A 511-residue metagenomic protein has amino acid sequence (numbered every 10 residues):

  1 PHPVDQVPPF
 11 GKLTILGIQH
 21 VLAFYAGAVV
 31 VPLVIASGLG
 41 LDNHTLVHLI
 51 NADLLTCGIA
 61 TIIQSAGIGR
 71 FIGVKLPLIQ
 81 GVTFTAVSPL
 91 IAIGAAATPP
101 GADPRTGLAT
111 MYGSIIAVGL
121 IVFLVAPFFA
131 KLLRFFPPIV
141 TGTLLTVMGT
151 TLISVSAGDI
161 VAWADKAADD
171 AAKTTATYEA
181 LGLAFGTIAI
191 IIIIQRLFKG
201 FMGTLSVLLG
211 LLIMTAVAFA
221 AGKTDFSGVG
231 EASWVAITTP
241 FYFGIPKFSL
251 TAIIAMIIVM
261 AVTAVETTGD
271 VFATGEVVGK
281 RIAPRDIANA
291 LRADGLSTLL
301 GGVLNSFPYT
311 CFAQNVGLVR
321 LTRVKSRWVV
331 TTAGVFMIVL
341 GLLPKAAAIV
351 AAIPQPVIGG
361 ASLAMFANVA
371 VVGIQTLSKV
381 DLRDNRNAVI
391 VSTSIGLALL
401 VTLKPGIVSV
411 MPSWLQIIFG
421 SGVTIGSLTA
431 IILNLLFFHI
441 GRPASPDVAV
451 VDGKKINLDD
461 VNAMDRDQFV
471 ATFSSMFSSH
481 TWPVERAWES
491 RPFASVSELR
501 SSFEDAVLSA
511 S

Functional and structural regions predicted by a protein language model:
P1-I15, A168-A172, F226-F241, E276-K280 (+2 more regions): Intrinsically disordered, low-complexity non-transmembrane regions of multi-pass membrane transporters
F10, A36-L76, A255-R327: Membrane-embedded helical hairpins/re-entrant loop segments and their flanking transmembrane helices within multi-pass
G11-A28, A176-I188, S206, A220-A221 (+2 more regions): Hydrophobic, membrane-embedded alpha-helices of multi-pass small-molecule transporters
L16-L55, I72-G107: Transmembrane helix-boundary motif of multi-pass solute transporters/channels
H48, F71-A86, R134-T143, M202-L208 (+3 more regions): Short, non-helical or kinked segments that cap or interrupt transmembrane helices
A95-T224, G334-A444: Membrane-embedded alpha-helical modules
L197-L209, W234-T238, F243, A252 (+1 more regions): Hydrophobic, small-residue-rich membrane helices and short re-entrant helix-turn-helix hairpins that build
L458-A463, S475, W482-S511: Aromatic-anchored, charged helix-turn/loop surface patch used as a conserved interaction hotspot
